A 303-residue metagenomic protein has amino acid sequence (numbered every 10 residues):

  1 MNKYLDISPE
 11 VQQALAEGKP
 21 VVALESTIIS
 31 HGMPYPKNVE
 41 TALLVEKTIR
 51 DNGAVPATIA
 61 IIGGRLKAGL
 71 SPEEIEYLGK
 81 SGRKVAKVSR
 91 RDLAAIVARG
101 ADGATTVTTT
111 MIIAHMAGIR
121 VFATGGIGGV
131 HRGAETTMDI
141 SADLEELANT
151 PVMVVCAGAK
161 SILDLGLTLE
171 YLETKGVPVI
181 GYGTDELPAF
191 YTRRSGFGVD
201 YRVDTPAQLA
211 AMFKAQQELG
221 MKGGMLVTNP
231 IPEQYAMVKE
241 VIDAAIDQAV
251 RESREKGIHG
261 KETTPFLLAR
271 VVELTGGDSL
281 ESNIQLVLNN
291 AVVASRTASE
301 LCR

Functional and structural regions predicted by a protein language model:
M1-D51, M116: N-terminal glycine-/serine-/threonine-rich phosphate-binding loop
Q13-A16, V21-V22, D51, I113-M116 (+6 more regions): Solvent-exposed alpha-helices and their adjacent loops that cap or buttress functional pockets in soluble metabolic
V22-L24, P56-I61, G103, V121-G126 (+5 more regions): General beta-strand structural signal in soluble alpha/beta enzymes
S26, H31-M33, V39-I96, E218-Q234: Glycine-rich nucleotide/cofactor/substrate-binding loop typically near the N-terminus or early in the first domain
L70-P151: Divalent-metal (Mg2+/Mn2+/Ca2+)-assisted nucleotide/phosphate chemistry catalytic cores
T106-V107, E135-A148, V152-E173, P206-A211: Active-site glycine-rich loop that binds ribose-phosphate moieties when present
R193-E218: Anionic-ligand binding region
M221-N289: A C-terminal functional module that forms or caps the active site or interfaces directly with catalytic machinery
